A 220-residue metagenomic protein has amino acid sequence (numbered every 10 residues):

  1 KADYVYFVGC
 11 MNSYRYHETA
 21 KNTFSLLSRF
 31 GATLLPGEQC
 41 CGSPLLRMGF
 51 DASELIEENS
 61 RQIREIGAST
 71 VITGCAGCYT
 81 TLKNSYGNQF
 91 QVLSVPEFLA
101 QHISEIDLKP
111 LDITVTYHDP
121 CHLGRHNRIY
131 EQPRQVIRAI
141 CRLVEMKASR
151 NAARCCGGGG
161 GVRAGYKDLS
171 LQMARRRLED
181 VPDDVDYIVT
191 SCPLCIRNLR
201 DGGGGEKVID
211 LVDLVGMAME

Functional and structural regions predicted by a protein language model:
K1-E220: Iron-sulfur cluster-binding electron-transfer modules in prokaryotic oxidoreductases
